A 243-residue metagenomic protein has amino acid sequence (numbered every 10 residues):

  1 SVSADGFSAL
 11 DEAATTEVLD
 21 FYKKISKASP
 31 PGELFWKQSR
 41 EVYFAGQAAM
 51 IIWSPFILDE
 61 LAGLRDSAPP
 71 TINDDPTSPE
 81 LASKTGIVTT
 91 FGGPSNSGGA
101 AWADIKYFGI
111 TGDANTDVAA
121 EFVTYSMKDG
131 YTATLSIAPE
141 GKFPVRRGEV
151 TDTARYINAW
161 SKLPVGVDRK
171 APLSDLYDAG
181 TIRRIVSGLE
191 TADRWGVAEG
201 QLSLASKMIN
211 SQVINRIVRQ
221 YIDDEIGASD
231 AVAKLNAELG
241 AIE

Functional and structural regions predicted by a protein language model:
S1-E33, P76, E80-F91: Glycine-centered hinge/linker elements that transmit conformational signals in sensory and ligand-binding systems
A14-F21, A114-S126, G227, A231-K234: Short amphipathic alpha-helical coupling segments at ligand-binding clamshell hinges and other catalytic/signaling
K27-P30, G46-A49, P79-G86, N115-E121 (+1 more regions): Loop/turn elements at helix/coil->beta-strand transitions in domains of secreted/extracellular proteins
P31-A45: Short helix-initiation/N-cap motifs at beta->coil->alpha
S39-Y43, I57-E60, A119: Short, hydrophobic alpha-helical packing/hinge segments within bilobed ligand-binding/sensory domains
A49-S54, E60-L61, P70-I72: Paired acidic/hydrophobic, glycine-rich loop segments that form the ligand-binding mouth/hinge of periplasmic-binding
A49-W53, G86-T89, F108-I110: Structural recognition of the beta-strand scaffold that forms the well-ordered cores of secreted hydrolase catalytic
L61-A62, P79, P94-Q212: C-terminal lobe and pocket-closing loops of periplasmic/extracytoplasmic Venus-flytrap solute-binding proteins
